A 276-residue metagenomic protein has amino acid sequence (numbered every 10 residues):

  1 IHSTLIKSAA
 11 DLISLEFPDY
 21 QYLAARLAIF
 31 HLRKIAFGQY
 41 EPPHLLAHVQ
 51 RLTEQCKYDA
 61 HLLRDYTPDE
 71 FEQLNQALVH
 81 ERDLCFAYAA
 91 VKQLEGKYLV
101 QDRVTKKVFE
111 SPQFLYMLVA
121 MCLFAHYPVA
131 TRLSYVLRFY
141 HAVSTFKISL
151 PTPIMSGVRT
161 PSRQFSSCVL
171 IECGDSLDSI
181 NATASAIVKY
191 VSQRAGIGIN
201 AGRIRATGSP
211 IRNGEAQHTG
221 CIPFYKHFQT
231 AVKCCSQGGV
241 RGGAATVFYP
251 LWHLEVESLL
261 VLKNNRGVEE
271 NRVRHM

Functional and structural regions predicted by a protein language model:
I1-M276: Extended catalytic cores of very large enzyme megasubunits
